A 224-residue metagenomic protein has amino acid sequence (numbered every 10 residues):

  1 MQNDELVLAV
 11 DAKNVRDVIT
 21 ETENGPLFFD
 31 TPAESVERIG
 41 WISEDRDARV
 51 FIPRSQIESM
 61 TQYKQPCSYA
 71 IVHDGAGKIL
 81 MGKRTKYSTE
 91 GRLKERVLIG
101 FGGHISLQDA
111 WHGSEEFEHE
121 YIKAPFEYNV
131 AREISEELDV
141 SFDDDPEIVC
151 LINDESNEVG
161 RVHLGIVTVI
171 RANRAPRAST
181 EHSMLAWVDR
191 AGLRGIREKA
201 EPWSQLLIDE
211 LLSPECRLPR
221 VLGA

Functional and structural regions predicted by a protein language model:
M1-N24: Short, extreme N-terminal leader segments that mark the start of a protein/domain
E21-G77, R84-E90: Acidic, metal-coordinating catalytic segment for phosphate/diphosphate chemistry, firing primarily on the Nudix
R54, R96-H112, I152-E155, G160-A224: Nudix hydrolase/Nudix homology domain
P66-Y69, F126, I166: Residue-level detector of short, conserved catalytic/binding motifs and their immediate flanks
A76, D139-F142: A short, structured loop/turn motif at beta-sheet edges
K78-R132: Conserved Nudix-box catalytic region and its N-terminal flanking loop in Nudix hydrolases and closely related
R132-L138: Catalytic glutamate of the conserved HExxH
S141-C150: A short coil-to-beta-strand element that immediately follows conserved catalytic motifs
